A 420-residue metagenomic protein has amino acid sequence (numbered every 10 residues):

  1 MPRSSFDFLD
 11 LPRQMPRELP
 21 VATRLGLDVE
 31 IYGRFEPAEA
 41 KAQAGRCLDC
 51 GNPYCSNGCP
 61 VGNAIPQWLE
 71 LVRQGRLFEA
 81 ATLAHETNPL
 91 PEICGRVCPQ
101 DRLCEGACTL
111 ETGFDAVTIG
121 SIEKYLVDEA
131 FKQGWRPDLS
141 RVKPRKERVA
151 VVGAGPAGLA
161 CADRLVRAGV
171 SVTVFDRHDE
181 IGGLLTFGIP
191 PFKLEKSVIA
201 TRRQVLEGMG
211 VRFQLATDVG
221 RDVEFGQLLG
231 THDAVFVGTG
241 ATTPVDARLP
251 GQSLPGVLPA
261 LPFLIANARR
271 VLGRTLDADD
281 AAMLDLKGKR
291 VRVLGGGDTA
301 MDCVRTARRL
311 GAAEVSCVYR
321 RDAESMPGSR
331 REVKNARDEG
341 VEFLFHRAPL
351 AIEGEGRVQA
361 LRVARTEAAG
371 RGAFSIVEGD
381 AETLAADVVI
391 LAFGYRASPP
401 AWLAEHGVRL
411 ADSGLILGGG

Functional and structural regions predicted by a protein language model:
R24-Q43, A64-R96, G113-K143, A268: Ferredoxin-type iron-sulfur electron-transfer modules in oxidoreductases and energy-metabolism complexes
D49-Q74, I93-L126, T173, R177-E180 (+1 more regions): Iron-sulfur cluster-binding cysteine motifs and their immediate structural context in ferredoxin-like electron-transfer
P89, G155-P156, E180, G297-T299: Residue-level detector of alpha-helix initiation sites
K143-V152, A200-L249, A351-R362, V388 (+1 more regions): Feature captures the FAD/FMN-dependent oxidoreductase FAD-binding
P144-A157, K287-L294: Beta1/beta-strand and adjacent pyrophosphate-binding region of the FAD-binding site in flavoprotein oxidoreductases
R148-T173, A300-R308: N-terminal Rossmann-like FAD-binding beta1-loop-alpha1 element of flavoenzymes
S171-V174, H178-F213, A300, V304-A351: Rossmann-like dinucleotide-binding cores of NAD(P)H-dependent redox enzymes
S253-G288, R371-G420: FAD-site-proximal beta/loop scaffold in flavoenzymes
